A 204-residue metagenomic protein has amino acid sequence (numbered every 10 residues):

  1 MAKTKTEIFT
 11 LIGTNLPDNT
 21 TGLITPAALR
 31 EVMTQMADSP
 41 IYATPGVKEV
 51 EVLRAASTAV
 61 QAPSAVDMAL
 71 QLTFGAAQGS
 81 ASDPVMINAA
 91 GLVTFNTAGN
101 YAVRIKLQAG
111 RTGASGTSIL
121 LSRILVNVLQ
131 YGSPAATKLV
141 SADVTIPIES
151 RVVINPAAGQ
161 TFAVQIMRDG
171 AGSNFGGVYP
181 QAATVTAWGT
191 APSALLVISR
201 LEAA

Functional and structural regions predicted by a protein language model:
M1-T21, E202-A204: Short, intrinsically disordered N-terminal pre-domain segments
A2, I24-T34, A43-A204: Extracellular jelly-roll beta-sandwich "head" domains, especially the C-terminal globular C1q domain
G13, M33-T34, D38: Amphipathic alpha-helical core segments of compact helical bundles
N19, M36, P40-A43: Short secondary-structure junctions and interdomain/linker hinges
